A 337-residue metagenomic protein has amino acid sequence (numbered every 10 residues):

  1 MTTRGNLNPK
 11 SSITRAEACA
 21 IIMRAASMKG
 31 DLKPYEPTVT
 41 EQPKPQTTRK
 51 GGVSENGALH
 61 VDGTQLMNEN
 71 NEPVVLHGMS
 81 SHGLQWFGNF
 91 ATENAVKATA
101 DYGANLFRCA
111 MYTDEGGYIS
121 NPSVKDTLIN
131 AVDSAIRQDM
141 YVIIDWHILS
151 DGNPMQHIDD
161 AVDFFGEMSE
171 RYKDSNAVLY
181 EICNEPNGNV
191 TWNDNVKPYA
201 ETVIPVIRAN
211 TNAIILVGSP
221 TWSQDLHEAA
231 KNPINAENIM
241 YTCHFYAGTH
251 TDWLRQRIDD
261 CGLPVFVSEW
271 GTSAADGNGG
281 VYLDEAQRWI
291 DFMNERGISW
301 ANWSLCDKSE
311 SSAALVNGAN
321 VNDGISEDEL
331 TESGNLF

Functional and structural regions predicted by a protein language model:
M1, N6-M28: Short, solvent-exposed alpha-helical surface patches in non-cytosolic proteins
T3, E69-N70, Q138: Short, ordered coil/turn segments that flank beta-strands lining enzyme active or ligand-binding pockets
C19, A26-G51: Intrinsically disordered, low-complexity repeat and linker tracts
Q42-L106: N-terminal carbohydrate-binding accessory modules
A58-L59, G83, G88, Y141 (+3 more regions): Extracellular glycoside hydrolase catalytic/binding regions
V74-A95, T113-S123, A275-N278, D323: Acidic/histidine-rich helix-loop elements that form or flank divalent-metal/phosphate-binding sites at the catalytic
T92-D151, I158-D163, E167, I204-N210 (+1 more regions): Aromatic-lined substrate-binding rim segments of carbohydrate-active enzymes
